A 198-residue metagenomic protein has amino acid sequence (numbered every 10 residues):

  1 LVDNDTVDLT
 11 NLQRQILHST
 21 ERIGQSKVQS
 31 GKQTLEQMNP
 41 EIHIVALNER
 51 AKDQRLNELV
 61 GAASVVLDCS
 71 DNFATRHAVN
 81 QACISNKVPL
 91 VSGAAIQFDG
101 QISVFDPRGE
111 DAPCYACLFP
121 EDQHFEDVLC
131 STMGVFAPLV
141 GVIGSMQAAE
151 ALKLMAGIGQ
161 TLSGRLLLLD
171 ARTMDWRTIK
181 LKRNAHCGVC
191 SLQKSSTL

Functional and structural regions predicted by a protein language model:
L1-L198: Adenine nucleotide-associated cytosolic modules
